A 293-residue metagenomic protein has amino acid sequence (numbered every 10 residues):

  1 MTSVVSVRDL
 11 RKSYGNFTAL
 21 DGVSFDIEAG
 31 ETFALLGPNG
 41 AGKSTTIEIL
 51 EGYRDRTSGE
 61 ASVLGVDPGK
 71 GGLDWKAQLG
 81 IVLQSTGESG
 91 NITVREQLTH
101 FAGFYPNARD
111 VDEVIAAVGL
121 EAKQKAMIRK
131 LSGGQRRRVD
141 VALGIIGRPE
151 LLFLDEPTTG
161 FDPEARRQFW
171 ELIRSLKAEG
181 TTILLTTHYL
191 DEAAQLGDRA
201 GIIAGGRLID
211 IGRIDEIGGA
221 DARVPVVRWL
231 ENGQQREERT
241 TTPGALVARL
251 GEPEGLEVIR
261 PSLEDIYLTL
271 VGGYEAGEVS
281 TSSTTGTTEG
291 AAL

Functional and structural regions predicted by a protein language model:
T2-V7, K12-L185, L190-A204, D210: ABC transporter nucleotide-binding domains
V5-R8, S24, V227, G272 (+1 more regions): N-terminal non-cleavable signal-anchor helices
G103, A222, G272-A276: Non-catalytic alpha-helical coupling and interface elements of nucleotide-dependent molecular machines and regulators
K123, R236-E238, D265-L270: Short, solvent-exposed polar/charged micro-motifs at secondary-structure junctions
R167-P253, E257: ABC transporter nucleotide-binding domain
G244-L293: C-terminal coupling/interaction segments
